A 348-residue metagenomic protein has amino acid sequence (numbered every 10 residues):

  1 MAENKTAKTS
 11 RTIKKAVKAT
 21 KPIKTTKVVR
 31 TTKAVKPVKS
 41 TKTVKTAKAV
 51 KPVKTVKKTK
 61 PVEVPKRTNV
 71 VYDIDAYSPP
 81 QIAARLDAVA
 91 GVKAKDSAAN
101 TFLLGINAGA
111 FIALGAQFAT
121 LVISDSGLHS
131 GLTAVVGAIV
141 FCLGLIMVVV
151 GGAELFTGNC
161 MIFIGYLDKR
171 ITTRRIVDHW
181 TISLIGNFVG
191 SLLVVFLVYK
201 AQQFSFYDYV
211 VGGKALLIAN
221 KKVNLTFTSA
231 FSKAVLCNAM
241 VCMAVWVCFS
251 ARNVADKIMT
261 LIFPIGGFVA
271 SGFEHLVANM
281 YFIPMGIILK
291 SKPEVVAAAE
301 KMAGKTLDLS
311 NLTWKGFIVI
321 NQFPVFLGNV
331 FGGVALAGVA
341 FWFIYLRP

Functional and structural regions predicted by a protein language model:
M1-K95: Soluble N-terminal domains of membrane-associated systems
K57-P348: Alpha-helical transmembrane segments and their helix-helix packing motifs
